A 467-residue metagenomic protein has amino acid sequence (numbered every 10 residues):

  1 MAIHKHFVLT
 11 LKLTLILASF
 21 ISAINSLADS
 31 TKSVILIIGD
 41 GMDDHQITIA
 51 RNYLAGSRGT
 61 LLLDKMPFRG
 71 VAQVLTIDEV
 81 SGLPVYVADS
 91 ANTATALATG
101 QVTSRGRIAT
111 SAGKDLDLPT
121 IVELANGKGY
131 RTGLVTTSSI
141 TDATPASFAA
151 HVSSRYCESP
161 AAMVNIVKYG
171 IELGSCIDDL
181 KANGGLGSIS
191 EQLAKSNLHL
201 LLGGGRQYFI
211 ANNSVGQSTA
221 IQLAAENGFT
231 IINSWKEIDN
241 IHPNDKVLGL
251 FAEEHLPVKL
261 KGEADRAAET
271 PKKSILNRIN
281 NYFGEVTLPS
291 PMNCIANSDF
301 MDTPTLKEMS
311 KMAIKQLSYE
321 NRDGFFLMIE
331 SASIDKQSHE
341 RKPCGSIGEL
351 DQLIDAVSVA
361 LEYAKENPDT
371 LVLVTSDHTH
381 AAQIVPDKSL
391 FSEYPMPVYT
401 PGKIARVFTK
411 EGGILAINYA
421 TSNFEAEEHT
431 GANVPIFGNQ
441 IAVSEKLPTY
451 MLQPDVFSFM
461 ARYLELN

Functional and structural regions predicted by a protein language model:
M1-L9: N-terminal secretory signal peptides that target proteins for export/translocation
T10-S22: Bacterial N-terminal signal peptides
S26-S30: Boundary at the C-terminal end of the N-terminal hydrophobic targeting segment
T31-S33, M42-T95, T141-N467: A post-motif C-terminal structural segment
K32-L54, G113-G129, S139: Active-site-adjacent structural elements in enzyme catalytic domains
E79-G113, P119, E123, L134-T137 (+1 more regions): Noncatalytic scaffold domains of N-terminal-nucleophile
G133-L134, L201: Paired acidic/hydrophobic, glycine-rich loop segments that form the ligand-binding mouth/hinge of periplasmic-binding
